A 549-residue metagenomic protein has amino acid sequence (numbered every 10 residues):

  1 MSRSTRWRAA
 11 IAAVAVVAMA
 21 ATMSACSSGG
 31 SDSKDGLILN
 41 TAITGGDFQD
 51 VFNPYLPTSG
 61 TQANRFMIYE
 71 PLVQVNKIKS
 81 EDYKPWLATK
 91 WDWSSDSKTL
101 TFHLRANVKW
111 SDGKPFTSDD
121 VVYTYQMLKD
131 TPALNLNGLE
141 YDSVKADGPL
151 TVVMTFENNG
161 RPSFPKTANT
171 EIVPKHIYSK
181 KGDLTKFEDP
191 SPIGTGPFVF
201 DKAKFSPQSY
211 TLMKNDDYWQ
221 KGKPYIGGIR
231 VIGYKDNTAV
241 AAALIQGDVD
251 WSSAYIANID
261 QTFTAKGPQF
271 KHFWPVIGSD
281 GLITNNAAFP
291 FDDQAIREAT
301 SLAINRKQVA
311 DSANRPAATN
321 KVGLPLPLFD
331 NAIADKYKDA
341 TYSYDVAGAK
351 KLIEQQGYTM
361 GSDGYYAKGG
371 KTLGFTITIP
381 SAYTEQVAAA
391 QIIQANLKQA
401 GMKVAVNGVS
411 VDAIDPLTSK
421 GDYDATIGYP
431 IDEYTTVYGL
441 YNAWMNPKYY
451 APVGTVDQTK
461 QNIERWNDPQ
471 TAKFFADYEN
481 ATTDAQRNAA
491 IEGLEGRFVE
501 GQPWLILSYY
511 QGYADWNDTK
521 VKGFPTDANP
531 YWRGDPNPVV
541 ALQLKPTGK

Functional and structural regions predicted by a protein language model:
A42-S95, Q126, I193: N-terminal lobe/hinge region of extracytoplasmic solute-binding protein
K77-I78, N169-K223, G228, V346 (+2 more regions): Gly/Pro-rich hinge or "lid" segments in bacterial periplasmic/extracellular proteins
T89-P132, D147, V153, Q246 (+1 more regions): Aromatic- and charge-enriched surface segment that lines or borders ligand/interaction sites
H103, L136-K180: Surface-exposed binding/hinge segments that line and control ligand-binding clefts or catalytic entry sites
T117-T124, P149-T155, G196-P197, I226-G228 (+5 more regions): Alpha-helical secondary-structure segments
L128, L134-N135, S143-A146, D201-T211 (+3 more regions): Extracellular/periplasmic solute-recognition and catalytic clefts
F205-P207, T359-E433, Y510: Ligand/substrate-recognition segments at binding pockets and active sites
I304-D335, K350, E385-Q394, T418-K549: Detector for C-terminal structural segments
